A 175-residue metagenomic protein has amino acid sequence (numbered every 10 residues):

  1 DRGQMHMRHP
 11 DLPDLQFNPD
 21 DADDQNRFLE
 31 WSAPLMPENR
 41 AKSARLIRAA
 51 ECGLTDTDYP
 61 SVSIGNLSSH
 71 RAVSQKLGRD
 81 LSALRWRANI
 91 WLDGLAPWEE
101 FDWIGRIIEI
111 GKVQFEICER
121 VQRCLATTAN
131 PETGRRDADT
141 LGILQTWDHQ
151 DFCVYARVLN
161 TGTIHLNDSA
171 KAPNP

Functional and structural regions predicted by a protein language model:
D1-P175: Metal-cofactor-dependent catalytic cores
